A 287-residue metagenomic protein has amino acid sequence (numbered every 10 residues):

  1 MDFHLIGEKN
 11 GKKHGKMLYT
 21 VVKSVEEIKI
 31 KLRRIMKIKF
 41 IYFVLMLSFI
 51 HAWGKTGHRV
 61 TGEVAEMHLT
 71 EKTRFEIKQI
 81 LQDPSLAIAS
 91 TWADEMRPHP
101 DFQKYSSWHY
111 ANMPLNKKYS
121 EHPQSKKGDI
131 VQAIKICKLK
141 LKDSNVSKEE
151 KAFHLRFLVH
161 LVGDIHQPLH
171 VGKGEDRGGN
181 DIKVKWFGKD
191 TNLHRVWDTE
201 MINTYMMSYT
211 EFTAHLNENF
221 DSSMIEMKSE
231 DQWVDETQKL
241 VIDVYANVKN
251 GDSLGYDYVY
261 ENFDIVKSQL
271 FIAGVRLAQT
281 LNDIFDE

Functional and structural regions predicted by a protein language model:
M1-H4, V25-E26, I30-T56, V60: Bacterial Sec-dependent N-terminal signal peptides
F3-G7, M17, Y42, F157: Residue-level detector of alpha-helix boundary/anchor positions
K9, Y19, I28, V44 (+2 more regions): Intrinsically disordered, low-complexity segments enriched in polar/charged small residues
W53-L161, P168, K173-E287: N-terminal, motif-rich segments that launch catalysis or mediate targeting to/interaction with membranes, typified by
